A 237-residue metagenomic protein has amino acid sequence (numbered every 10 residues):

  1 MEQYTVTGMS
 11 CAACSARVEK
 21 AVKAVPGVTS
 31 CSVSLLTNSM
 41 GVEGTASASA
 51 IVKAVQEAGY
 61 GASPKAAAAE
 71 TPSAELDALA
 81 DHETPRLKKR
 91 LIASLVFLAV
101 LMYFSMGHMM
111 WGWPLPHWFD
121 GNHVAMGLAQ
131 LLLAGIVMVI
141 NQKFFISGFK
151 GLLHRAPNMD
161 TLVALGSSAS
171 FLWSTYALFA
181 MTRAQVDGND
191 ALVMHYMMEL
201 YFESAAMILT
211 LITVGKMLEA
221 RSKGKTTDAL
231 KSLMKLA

Functional and structural regions predicted by a protein language model:
M1-G127, K150, K223: Flexible metal-binding regulatory segments at protein termini and peripheral loops
R86-A237: Transmembrane helix-loop-helix hairpins at the membrane interface
